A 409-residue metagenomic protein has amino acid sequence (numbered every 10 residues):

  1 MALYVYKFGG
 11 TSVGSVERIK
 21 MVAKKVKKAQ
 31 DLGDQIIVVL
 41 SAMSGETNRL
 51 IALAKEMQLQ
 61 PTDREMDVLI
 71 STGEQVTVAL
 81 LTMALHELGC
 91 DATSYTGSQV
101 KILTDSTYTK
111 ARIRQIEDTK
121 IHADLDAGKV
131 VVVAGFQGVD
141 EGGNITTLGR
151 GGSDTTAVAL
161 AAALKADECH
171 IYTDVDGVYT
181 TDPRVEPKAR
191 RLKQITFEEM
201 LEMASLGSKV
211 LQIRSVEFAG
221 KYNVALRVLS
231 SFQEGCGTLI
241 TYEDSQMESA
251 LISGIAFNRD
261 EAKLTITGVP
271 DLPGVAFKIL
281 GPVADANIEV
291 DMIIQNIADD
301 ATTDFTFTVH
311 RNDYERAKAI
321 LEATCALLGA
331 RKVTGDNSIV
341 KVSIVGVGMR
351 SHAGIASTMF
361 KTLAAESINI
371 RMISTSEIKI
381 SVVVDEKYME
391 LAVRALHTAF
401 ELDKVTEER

Functional and structural regions predicted by a protein language model:
M1-V216, V384-D385, F400, K404 (+1 more regions): Nucleotide/pyrophosphate-binding catalytic subdomain
D34, C90, V224, I288 (+1 more regions): Short phosphate-binding/catalytic loops that engage adenosine nucleotides
L40-N48, V228-M247, F307: Terminal amphipathic helices with adjacent charged low-complexity linkers/tails
M57, G237-R409: A conserved regulatory-domain signal marking ACT and ACT-like small-molecule sensing domains and adjacent regulatory
E168-Y172, L226-V228, D291, M372: Short hydrophobic alpha-helical runs that function as membrane-insertion/retention elements
A219: Acidic-aromatic/histidine active-site loop/patch
